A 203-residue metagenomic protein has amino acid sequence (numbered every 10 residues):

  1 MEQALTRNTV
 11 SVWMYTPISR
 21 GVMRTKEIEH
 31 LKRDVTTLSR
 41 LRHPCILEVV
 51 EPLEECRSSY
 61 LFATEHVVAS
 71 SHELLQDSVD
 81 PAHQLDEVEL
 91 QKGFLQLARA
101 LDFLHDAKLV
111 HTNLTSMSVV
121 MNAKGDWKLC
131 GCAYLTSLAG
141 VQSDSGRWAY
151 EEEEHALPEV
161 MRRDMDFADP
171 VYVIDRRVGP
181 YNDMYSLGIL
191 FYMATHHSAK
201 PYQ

Functional and structural regions predicted by a protein language model:
M1-L31: ATP-binding glycine-rich loop module of kinase domains
E29-S39: AlphaC helix of the eukaryotic protein kinase fold
E48-Y60: Short beta-strand micro-motifs within the conserved protein kinase catalytic domain, predominantly in the N-lobe
R57-S70: Conserved short submotifs of the Hanks-type protein kinase catalytic core that shape the nucleotide-binding pocket
G93-F94: Activation segment signature within eukaryotic-like protein kinase domains
H105-N122: Catalytic-loop of the protein kinase fold
M117-D166: Activation segment/activation loop of eukaryotic-type protein kinase catalytic domains
V173-Q203: Conserved C-lobe activation region of Hanks-type protein kinase-like domains
